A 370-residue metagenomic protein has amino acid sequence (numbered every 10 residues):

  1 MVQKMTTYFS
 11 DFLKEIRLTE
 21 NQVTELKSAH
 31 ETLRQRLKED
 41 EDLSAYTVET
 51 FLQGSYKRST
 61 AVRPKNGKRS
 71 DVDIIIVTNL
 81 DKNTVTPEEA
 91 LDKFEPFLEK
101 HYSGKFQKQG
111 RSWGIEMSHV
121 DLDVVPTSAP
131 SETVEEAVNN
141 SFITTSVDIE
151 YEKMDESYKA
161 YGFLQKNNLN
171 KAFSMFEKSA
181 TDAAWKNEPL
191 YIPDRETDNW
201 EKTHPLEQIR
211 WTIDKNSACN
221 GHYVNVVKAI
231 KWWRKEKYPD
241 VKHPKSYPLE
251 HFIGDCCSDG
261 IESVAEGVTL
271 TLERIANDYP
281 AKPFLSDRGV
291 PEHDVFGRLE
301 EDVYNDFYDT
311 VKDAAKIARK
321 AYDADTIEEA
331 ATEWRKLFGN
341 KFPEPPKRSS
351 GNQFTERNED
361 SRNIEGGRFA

Functional and structural regions predicted by a protein language model:
M1-D11, E20, P280-A370: Terminal (often C-terminal) interaction modules
M1-L13, R63-R69, Y191-L206, K282-R288: Short, compositionally biased low-complexity segments
M1-V72, V77-K93, S112-G114, R348 (+1 more regions): N-terminal regions immediately upstream of nucleotidyltransferase
T24, R34-D40, E88-S179: Conserved catalytic core of two-metal-ion nucleotidyltransferases
R69-T78, T203-I213, P248-E250: Glycine-rich, often proline-containing surface loops adjacent to acidic residues and nearby aromatics that form
D73, G110-S112, H119-D121, V227 (+1 more regions): Extracellular structured ligand-interaction cores
N170-V224, A330: Long, charge-rich alpha-helical interaction segments
T212-A324: Conserved nucleotidyltransferase catalytic core and NTase-mimicking acidic/glycine-rich helix/loop elements in nucleic
